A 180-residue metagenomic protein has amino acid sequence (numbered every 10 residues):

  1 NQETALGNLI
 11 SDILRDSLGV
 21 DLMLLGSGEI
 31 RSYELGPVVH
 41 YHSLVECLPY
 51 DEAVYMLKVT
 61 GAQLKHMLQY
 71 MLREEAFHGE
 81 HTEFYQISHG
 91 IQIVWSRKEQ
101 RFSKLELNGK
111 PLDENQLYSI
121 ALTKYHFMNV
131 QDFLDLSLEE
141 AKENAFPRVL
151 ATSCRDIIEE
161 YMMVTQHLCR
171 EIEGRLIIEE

Functional and structural regions predicted by a protein language model:
N1-S17, D21-E180: Catalytic centers of hydrolytic enzymes
